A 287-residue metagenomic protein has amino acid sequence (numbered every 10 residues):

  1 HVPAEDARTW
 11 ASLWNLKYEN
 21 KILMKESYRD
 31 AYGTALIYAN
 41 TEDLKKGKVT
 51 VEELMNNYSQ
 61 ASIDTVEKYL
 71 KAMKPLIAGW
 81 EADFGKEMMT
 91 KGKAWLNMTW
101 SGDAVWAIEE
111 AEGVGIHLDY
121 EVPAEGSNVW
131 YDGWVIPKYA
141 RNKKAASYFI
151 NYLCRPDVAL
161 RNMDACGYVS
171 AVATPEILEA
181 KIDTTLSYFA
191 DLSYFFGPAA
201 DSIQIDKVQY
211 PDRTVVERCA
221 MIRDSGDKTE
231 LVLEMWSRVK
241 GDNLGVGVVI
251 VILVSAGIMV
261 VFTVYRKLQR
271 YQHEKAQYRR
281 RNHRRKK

Functional and structural regions predicted by a protein language model:
H1-K93, A107: Extracytoplasmic ligand-binding site segments that recognize negatively charged/polar headgroups
H1-P3, Y28-Y32, G102-V105, E125-N128 (+3 more regions): Solvent-exposed loop/turn segments at secondary-structure junctions within structured extracellular/periplasmic domains
A7-W14, W80, W100, W130 (+2 more regions): Tryptophan-centric aromatic hotspots in well-structured domains and transmembrane helices
W10, Y32-G33, E67, K86 (+6 more regions): Extracytoplasmic/secreted envelope proteins and their assembly/folding machinery, especially bacterial periplasmic
L16-K17, Y38, M73, M88 (+7 more regions): Structured segments of extracytoplasmic/periplasmic soluble domains in secreted or envelope-associated proteins
P75-Y139, E179-A180: Extracytoplasmic/periplasmic substrate-binding proteins
P137-R213: Mature extracytoplasmic/periplasmic domains
S202-K286: Conserved C-terminal helix/tail region of periplasmic/extracytoplasmic solute-binding proteins
